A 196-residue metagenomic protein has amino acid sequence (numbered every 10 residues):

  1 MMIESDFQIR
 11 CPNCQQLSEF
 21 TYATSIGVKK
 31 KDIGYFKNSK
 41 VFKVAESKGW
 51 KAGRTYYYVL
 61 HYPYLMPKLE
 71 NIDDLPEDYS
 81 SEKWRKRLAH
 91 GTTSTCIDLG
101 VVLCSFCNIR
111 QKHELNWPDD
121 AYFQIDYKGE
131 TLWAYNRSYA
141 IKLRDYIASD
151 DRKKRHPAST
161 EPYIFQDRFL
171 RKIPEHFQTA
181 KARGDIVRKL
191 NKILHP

Functional and structural regions predicted by a protein language model:
M1-F7, G91-L99: Short, flexible, mixed-charge glycine/proline-rich loop motifs that serve as phosphate/nucleic-acid-contacting
M1-K83: N-terminal cysteine/histidine-rich coordination modules
C11-P12, V102-N108: Cys/His/Pro-rich metal-binding microdomains
F20-T21, R110-E114: Short, non-ligating residues that shape and space the ligands of small metal-coordination modules and catalytic
A23-K29, L115-Q124: Short cysteine/histidine-rich zinc-coordinating motifs and their immediately flanking basic loops
W117-H156, P174: Amphipathic alpha-helical packing elements
K154-I173: C-terminal structured domain segments
I173-P196: C-terminal, charged low-complexity interaction regions
